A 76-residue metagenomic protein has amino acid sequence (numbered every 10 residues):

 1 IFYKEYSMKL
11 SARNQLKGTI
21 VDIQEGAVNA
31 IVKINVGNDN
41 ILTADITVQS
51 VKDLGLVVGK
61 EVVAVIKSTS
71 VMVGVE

Functional and structural regions predicted by a protein language model:
I1-E76: Non-catalytic connector elements of ABC transporters
